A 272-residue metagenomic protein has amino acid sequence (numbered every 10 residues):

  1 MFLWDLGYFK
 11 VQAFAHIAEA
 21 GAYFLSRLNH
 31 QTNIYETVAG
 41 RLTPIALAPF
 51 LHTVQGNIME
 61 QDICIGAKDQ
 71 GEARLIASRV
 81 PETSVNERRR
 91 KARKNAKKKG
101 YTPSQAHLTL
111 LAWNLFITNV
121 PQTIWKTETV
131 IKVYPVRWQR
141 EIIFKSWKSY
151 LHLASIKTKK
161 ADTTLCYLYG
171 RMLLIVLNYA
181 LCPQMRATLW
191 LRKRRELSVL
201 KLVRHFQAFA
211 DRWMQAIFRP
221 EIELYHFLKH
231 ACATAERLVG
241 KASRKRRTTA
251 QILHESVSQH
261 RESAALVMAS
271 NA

Functional and structural regions predicted by a protein language model:
M1-A272: Single, function-defining residue in the core of a domain
